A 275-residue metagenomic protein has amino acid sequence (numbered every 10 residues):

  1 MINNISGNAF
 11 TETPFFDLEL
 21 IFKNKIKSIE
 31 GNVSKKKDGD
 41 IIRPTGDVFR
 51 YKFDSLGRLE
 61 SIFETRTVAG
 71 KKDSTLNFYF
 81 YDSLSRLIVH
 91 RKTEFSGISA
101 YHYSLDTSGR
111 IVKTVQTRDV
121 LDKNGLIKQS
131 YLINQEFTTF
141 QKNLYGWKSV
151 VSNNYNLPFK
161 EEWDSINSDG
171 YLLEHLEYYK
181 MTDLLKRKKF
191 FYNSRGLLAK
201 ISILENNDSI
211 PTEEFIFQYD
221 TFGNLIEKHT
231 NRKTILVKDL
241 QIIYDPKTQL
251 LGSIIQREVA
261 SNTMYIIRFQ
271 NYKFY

Functional and structural regions predicted by a protein language model:
M1-Y275: Buried hydrophobic residues that stabilize the cores of well-folded domains
